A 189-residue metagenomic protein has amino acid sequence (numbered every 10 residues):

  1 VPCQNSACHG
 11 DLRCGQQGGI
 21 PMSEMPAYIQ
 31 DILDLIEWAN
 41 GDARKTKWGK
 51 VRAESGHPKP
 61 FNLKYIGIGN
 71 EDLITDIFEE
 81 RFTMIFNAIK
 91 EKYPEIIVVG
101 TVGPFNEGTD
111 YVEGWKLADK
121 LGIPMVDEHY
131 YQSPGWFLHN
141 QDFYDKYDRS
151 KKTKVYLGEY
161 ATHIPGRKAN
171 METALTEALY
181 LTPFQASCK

Functional and structural regions predicted by a protein language model:
V1-A118, Y131, G135: Substrate-binding cleft and catalytic face of glycoside hydrolase catalytic domains, especially the flexible beta-alpha
K64, I123-P124: Short, conserved active-site loop motifs that form the nucleotide-linked donor/cofactor pocket
A88-K90, P94, W115-A118, P124-K189: Catalytic-core region of carbohydrate-active enzymes that cleave or remodel glycosidic bonds
